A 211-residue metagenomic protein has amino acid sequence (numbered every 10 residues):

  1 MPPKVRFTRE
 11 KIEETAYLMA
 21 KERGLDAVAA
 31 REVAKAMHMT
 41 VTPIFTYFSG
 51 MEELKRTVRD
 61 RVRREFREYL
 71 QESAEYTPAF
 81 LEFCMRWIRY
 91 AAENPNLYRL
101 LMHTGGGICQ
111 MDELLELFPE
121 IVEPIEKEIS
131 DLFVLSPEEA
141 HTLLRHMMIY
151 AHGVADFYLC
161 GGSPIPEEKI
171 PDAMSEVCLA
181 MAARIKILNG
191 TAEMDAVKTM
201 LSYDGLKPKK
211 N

Functional and structural regions predicted by a protein language model:
M1-R23, A30-E32, A36, E53-R56: Basic, helix-initiating cap at the start of DNA-binding domains
A20, E53-V62, L70, L101 (+2 more regions): Alpha-helical DNA-contacting segments of helix-turn-helix folds
M37-F48: Short hydrophobic/aromatic patch on the recognition helix
R56-E82, E120-D131: Amphipathic alpha-helical linker/stalk segments
L70-L97, E120, L135, L144-M147: Hydrophobic alpha-helical connector segments
A92-Q110, P124-K127, V154-P164: Amphipathic alpha-helical segments used for helix-helix packing
I108-V134, H141-H146, D172-A183: Amphipathic alpha-helical packing segments from all-alpha helical-bundle domains
K127-D131, C160, P164-N211: C-terminal peripheral helix-coil segments that are non-catalytic and often amphipathic
